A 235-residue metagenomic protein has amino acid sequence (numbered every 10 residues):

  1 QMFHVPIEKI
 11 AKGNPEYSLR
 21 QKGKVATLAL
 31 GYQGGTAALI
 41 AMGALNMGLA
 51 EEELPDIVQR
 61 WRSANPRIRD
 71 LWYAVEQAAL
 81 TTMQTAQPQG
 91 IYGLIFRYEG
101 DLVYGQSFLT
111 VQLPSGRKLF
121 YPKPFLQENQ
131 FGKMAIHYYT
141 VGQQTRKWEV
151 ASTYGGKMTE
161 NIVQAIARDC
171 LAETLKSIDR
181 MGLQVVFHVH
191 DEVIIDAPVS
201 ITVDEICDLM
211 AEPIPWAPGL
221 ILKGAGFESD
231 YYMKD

Functional and structural regions predicted by a protein language model:
Q1-D235: Conserved catalytic core of nucleotide polymerization and phosphodiester-bond processing enzymes
